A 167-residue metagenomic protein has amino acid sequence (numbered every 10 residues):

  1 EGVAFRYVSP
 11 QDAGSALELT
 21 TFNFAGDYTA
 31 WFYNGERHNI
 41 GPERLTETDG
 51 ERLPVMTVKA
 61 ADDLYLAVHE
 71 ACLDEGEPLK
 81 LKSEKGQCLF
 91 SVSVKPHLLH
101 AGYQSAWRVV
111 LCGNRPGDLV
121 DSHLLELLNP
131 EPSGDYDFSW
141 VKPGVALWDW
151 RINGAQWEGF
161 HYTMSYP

Functional and structural regions predicted by a protein language model:
E1-N129, S133: N-terminal accessory beta-strand-rich subdomains and adjacent acidic, glycine-rich linkers that precede catalytic cores
P132-V141: Short, cationic low-complexity segments
W140-P167: Substrate-binding cleft of carbohydrate-active enzyme catalytic domains
